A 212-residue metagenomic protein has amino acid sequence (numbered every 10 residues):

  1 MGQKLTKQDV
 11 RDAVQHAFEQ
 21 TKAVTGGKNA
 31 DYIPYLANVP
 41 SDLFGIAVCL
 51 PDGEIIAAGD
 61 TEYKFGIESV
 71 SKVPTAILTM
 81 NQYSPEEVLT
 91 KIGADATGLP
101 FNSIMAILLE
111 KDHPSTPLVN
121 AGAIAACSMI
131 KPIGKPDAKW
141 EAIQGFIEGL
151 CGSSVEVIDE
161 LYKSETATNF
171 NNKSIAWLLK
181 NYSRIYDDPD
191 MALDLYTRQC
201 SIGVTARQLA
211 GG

Functional and structural regions predicted by a protein language model:
G2-G26, T79-L195: Active-site-adjacent helix/loop patches that line small-molecule binding or acyl-intermediate pockets
K22-A58: A short, well-structured edge-of-sheet supersecondary motif
S41-A47, K173-A176, L209: Short glycine-rich loop/turn motifs
D52-G53, G66-L89, G212: Active-site SXXK
A58-G59, I92: Short hydrophobic alpha-helix segments
E62-K64: A short acidic/small-residue loop/turn micro-motif
I67-S71, P117-A121, V204-R207: Aromatic- and histidine-enriched alpha-helix N-cap/loop-to-helix transition segments that scaffold the rims
L195-G211: Long, repeat-rich segments with strong aromatic
